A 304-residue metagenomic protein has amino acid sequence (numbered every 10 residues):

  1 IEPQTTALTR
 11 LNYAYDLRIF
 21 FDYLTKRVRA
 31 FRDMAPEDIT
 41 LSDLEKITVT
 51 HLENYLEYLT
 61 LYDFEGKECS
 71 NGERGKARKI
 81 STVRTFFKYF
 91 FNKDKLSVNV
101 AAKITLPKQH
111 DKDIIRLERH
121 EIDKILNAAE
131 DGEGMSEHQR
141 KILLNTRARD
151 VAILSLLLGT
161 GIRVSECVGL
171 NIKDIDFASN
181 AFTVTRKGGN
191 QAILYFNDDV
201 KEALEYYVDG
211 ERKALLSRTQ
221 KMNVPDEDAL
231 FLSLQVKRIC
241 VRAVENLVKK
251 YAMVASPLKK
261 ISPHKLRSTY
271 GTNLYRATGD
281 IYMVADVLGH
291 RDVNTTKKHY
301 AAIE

Functional and structural regions predicted by a protein language model:
I1-E304: Conserved catalytic core of the tyrosine transesterase superfamily
